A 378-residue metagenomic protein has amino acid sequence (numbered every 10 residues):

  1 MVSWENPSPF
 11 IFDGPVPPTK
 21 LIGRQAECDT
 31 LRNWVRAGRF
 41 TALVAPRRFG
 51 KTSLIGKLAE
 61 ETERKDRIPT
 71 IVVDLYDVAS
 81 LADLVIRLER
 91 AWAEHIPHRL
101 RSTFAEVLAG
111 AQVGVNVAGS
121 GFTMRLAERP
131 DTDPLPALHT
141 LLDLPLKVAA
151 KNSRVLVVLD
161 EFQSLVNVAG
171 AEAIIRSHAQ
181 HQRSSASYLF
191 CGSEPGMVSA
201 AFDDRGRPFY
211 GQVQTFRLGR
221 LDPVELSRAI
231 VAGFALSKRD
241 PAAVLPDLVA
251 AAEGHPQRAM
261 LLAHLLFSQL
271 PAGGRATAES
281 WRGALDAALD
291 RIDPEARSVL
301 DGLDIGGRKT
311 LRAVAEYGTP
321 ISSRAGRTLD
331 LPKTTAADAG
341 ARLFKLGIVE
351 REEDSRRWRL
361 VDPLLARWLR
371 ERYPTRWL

Functional and structural regions predicted by a protein language model:
M1-T41, P46, R64, T375-L378: A short, basic N-terminal segment
R39-F40, P46-F49, S53-L156: P-loop NTPase nucleotide-binding core
A127-E194, D203: Conserved Walker B catalytic segment
S199-A250, P271-R275: Helix-loop-helix "sensor" segment of P-loop NTPases
P241, R258-K333: Winged-helix-like regulatory helical subdomains adjacent to P-loop NTPase cores
L329-L346: Short amphipathic alpha-helical interaction segments
F344-D354: A short, conserved structural fragment
P363-L378: Short, amphipathic alpha-helical interaction segments positioned at domain boundaries
